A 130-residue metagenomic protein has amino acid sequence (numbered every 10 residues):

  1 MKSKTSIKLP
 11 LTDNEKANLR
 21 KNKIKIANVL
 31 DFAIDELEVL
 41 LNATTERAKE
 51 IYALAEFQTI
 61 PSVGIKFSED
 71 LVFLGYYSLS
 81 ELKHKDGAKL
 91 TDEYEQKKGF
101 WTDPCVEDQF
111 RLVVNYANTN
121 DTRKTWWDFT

Functional and structural regions predicted by a protein language model:
M1-T130: C-terminal extensions
